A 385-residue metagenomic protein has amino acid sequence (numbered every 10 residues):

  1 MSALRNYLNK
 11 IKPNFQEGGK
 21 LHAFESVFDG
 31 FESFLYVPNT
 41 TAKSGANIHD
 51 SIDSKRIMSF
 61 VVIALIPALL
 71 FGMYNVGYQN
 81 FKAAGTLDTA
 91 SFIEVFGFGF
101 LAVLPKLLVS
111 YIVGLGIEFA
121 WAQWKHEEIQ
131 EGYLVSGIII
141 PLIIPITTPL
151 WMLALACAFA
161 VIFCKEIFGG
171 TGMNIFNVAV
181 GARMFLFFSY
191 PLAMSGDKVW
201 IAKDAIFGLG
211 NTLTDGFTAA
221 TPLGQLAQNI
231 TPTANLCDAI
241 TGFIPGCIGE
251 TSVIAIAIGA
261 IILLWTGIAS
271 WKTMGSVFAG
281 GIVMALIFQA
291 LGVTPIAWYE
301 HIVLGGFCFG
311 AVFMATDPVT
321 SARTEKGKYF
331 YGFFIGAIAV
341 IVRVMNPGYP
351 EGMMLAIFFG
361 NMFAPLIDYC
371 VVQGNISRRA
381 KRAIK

Functional and structural regions predicted by a protein language model:
M1-L107, A383: N-terminal signal-anchor module of multipass membrane proteins
A42-I48, G114-K125, I162-G172, I258-T266 (+1 more regions): C-terminal ends of transmembrane helices
F96-S110, T147-A156, A239-V253, P295-F307: Structural signature of hydrophobic alpha-helical transmembrane segments
V113-E118, Y133-L142, C157-C164, A255-L263 (+3 more regions): Hydrophobic, membrane-inserted alpha-helices
E128-L209: Membrane-interface helix-loop-helix junctions at boundaries between adjacent transmembrane segments
A154, I175-V180, W298-G306, K328-F330 (+1 more regions): Loop-to-transmembrane alpha-helix initiation sites
G172-A257: Long hydrophobic alpha-helical segments that form multi-pass transmembrane helix bundles in integral membrane proteins
M274-E325: A beta-strand-loop signature enriched in Asp, Gly, Thr, and Trp that corresponds to the sialidase/neuraminidase Asp-box
